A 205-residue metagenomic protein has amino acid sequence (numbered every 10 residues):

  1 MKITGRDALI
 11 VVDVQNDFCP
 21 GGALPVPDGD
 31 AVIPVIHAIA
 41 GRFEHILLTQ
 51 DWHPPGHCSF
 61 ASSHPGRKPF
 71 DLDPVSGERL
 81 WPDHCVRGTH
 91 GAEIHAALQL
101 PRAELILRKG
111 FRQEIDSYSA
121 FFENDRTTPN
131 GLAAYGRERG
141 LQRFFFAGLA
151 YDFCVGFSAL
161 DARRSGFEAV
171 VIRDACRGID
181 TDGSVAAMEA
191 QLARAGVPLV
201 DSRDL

Functional and structural regions predicted by a protein language model:
K2-L9: Extreme N-terminal starter segment of soluble prokaryotic enzymes
R6, F43, R102-A103, G166 (+1 more regions): Short, well-ordered alpha-helix to beta-strand connector turns
V12, Q50, R173: Active-site flanking residues adjacent to catalytic metal/cofactor-binding acidic residues
G22-D28, A120-N124: Short glycine-enriched, charge-decorated loop/helix-capping segments at active-site entrances that position
P34-R143: Active-site alpha/beta core segments
I36-I39, F153-G166: Histidine-anchored nucleotide/phosphate-binding helix
V170-V185: Short, flexible loop segments at boundaries between secondary-structure elements
P198-L205: Short acidic-hydrophobic, aromatic-tinged amphipathic segments that line or gate anion-handling sites
